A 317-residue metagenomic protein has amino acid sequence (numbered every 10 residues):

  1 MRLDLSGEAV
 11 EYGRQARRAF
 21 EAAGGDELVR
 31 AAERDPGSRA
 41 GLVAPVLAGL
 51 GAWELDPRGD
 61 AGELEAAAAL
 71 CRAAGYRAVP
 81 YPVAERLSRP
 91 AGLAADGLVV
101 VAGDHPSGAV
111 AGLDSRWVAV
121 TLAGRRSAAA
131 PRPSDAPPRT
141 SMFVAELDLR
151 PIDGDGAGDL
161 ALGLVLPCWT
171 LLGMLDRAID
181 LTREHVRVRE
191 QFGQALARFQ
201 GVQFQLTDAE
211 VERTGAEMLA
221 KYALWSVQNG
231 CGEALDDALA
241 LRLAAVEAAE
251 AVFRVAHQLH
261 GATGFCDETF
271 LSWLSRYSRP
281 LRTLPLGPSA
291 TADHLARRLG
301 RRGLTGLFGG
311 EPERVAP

Functional and structural regions predicted by a protein language model:
M1-G75, V165-P317: Alpha-helical interface subdomain recognition
Y76-D180, E184, R302-P317: FAD-binding core of flavoproteins
